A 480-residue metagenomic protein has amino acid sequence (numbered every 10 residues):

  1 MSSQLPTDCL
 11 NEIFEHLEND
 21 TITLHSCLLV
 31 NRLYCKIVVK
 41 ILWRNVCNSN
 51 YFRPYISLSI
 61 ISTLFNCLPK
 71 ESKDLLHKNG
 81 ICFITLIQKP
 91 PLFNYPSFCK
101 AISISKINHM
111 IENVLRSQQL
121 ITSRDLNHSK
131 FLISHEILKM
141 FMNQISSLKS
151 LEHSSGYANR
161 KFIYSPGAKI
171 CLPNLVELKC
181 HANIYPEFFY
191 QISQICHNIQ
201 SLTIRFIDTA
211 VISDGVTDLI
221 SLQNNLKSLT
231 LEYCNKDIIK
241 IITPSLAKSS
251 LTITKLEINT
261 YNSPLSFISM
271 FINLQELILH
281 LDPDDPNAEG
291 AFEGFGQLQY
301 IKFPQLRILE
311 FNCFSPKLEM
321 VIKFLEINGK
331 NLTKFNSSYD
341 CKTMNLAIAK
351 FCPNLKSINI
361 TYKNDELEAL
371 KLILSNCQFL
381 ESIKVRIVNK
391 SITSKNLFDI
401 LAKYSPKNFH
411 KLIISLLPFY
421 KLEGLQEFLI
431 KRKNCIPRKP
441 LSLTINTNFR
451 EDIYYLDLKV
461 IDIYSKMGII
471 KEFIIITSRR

Functional and structural regions predicted by a protein language model:
M1-K179, N183-T203, I207-K227, D237-K240 (+3 more regions): N-terminal adaptor-interaction module of cullin-RING ubiquitin ligase components
E12, L33, E136, L274-Q275 (+4 more regions): Alpha-helical elements of Rossmann-like donor-binding domains used by nucleotide-donor carbohydrate transfer enzymes
E18, I22, V39, W43 (+16 more regions): Short amphipathic alpha-helices and their capping/turn residues within compact interaction modules
N94-A101, M142-S150, K169-E177, Q194-S201 (+10 more regions): Leucine-rich repeat
S103-N108, L126-N127, E152-A158, K179-Y185 (+11 more regions): Concave beta-strand-loop units of leucine-rich repeat
I137, Y164, F188-F189, I212-V216 (+9 more regions): The leucine-rich repeat
I253-I327: Long, internal scaffold/assembly segments composed of regular secondary structure
A347-K350, D365-R480: Leucine-rich solenoid repeat modules
